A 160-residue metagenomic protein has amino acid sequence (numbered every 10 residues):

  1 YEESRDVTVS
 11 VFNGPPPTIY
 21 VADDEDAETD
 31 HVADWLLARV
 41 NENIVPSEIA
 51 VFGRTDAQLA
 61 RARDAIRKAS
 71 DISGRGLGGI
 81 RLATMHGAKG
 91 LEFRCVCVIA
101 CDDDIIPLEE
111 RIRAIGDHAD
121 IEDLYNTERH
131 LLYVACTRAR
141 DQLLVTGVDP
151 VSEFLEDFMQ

Functional and structural regions predicted by a protein language model:
Y1-R75, A88, L124: Helicase P-loop NTPase motor core
V45-P46, A83, G87-D157: Conserved helicase C-terminal RecA-like lobe
